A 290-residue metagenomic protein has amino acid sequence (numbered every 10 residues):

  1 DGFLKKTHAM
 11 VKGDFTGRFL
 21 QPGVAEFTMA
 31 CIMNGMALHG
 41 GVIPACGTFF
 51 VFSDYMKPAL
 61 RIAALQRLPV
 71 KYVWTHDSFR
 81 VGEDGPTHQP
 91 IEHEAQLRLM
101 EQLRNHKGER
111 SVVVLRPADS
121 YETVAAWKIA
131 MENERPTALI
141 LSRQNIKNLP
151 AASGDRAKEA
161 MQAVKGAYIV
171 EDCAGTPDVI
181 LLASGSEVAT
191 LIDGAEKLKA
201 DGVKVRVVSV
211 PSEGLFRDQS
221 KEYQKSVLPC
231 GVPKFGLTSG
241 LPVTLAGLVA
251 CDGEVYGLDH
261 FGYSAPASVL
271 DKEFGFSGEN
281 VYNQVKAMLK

Functional and structural regions predicted by a protein language model:
D1-I140, N145-K147, S209, V227 (+2 more regions): Thiamine diphosphate
R80-E94, R98-L99, L103-E109, V113 (+2 more regions): Thiamine diphosphate
